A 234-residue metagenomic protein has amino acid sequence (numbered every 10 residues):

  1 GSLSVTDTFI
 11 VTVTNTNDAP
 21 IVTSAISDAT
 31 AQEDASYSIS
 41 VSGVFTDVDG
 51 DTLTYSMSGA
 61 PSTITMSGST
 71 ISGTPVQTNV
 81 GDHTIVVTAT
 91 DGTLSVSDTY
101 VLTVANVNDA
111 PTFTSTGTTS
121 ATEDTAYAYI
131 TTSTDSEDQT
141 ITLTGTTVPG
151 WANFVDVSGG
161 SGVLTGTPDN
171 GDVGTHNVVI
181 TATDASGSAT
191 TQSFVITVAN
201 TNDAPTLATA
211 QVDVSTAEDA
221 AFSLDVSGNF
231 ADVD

Functional and structural regions predicted by a protein language model:
S4, D18-T54, V96, V101 (+4 more regions): Extracellular ectodomain surface segments
N17, P61, G68, G92 (+3 more regions): Residue-level signal for tight coil/turn positions that link beta-strands
V22, M57-T70, T147-G162: Low-complexity "stalk/linker" and mucin-like segments enriched in Ser/Thr/Pro/Ala/Gly
A31, T70-V80, V163-V173, T216: Extracellular/luminal low-complexity segments enriched in Ser/Thr/Pro
G81-I85, G174-V178: Exposed beta-strand face motif in extracellular beta-rich ectodomains
